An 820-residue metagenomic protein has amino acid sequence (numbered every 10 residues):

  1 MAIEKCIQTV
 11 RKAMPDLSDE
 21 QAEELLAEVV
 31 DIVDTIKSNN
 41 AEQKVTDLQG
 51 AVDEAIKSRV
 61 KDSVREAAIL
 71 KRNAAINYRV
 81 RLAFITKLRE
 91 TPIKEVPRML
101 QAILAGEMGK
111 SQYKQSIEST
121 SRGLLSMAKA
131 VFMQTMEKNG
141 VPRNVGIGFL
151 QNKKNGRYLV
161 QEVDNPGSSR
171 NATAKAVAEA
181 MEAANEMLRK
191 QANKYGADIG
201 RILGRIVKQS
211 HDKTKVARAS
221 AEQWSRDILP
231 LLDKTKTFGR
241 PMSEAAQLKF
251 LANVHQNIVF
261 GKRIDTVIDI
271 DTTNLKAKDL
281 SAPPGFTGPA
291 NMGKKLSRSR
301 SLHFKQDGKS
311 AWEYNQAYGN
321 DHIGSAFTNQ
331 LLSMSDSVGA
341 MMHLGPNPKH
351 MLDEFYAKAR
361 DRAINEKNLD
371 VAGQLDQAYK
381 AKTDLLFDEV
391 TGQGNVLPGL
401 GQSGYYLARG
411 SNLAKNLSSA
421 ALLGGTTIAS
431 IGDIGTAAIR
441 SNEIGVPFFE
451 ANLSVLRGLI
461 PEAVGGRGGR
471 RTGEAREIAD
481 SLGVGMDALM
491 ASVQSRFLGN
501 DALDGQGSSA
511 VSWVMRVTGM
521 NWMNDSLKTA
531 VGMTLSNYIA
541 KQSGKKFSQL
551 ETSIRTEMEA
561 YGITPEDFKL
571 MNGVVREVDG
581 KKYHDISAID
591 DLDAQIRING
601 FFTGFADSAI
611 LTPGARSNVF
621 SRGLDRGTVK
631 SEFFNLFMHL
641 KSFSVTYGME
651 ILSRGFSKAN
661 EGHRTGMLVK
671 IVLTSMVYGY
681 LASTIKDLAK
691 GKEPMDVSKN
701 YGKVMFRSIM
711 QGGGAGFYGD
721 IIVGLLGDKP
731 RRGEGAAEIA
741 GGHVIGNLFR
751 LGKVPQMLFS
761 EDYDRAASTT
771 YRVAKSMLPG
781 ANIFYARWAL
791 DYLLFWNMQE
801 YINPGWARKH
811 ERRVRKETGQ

Functional and structural regions predicted by a protein language model:
A2-M187, R201-L203, K208, K213-K215: Low-complexity, small/polar and acidic-rich linker and loop segments
P166-S169, A184, I199, I268-L275 (+4 more regions): Short linear interaction motifs
Y195-S210, G445-L459, R654-G662, S760-T769: Short linear, low-complexity motifs centered on an aromatic residue
S243-L344, T556-E559, E566-D567: N-terminal leader/propeptide segments of preproteins
K305-I428, G432-M705, I709: Hydrophobic, often aromatic-rich secondary-structure segments at membrane interfaces
F656-K775: Small-residue (glycine/alanine-rich) low-complexity segments and short Gly/Pro motifs
M757-Q820: Hydrophobic alpha-helical segments
